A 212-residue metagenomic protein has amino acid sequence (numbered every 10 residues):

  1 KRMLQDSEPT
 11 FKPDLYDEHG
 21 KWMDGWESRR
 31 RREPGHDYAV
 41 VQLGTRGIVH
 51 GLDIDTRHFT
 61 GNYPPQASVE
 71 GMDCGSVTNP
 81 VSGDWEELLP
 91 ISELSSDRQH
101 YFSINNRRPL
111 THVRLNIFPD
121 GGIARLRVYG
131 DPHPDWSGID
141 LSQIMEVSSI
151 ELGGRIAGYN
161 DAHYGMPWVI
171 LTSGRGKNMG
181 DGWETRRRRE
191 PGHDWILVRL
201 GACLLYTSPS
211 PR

Functional and structural regions predicted by a protein language model:
K1-G44, T60, D131-R199: Disordered, acidic Ser/Thr/Pro-rich linker "stalks" and the adjacent N-terminal cap of the next globular domain
Q42-G44, G51-R57, E70-M72, R114-F118 (+3 more regions): A structural feature that tracks compact, well-ordered secondary-structure segments with a strong bias toward
R57-P64: Extended, low-complexity, turn-rich repeat/linker tracts enriched in Gly/Pro/Ser/Thr and Asp/Glu that occur
C74-V77: Short loop/turn segments immediately following beta-strands, especially the blade-tip and inter-blade linker loops
L89-G121: Beta-sandwich interaction modules
G121-P132: Edge beta-strands of jelly-roll/beta-sandwich modules across compartments, strongly enriched in secreted/luminal
Y206-R212: Conserved small/polar residues in nucleotide/adenosyl-binding loops
